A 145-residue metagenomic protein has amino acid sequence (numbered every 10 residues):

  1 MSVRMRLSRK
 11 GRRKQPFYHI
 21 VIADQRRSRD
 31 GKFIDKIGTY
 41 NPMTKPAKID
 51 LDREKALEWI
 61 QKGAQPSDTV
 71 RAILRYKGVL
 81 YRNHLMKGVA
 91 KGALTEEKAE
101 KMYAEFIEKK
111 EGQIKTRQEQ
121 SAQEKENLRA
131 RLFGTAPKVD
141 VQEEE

Functional and structural regions predicted by a protein language model:
M1-P46, Q123-E145: Intrinsically disordered, Lys/Arg-rich N-terminal extensions and targeting peptides of nucleic-acid-associated proteins
S2, A23, G38, A56 (+3 more regions): Small-side-chain structural scaffolding
A23-R26, D30, A56-W59, I73 (+2 more regions): Membrane-targeting and insertion segments and their boundary/processing signals
R26-G38, I60-P66, K91-A93: Membrane-interacting alpha-helical segments
G38-V70: Compact, well-ordered interaction domains used in eukaryotic information-processing assemblies
I73-E145: Low-complexity, rRNA-contacting terminal tracts
